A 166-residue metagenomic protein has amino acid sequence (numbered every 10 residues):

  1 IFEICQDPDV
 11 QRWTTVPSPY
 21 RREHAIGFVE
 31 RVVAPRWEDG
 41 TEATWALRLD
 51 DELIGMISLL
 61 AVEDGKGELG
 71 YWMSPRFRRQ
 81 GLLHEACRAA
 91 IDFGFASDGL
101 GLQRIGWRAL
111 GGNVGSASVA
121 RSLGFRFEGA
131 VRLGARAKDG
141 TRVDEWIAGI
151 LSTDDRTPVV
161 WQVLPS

Functional and structural regions predicted by a protein language model:
E3-P8, T44-S166: Acyl-donor (CoA/ACP) binding surface of acyl/acetyltransferases
C5, T14, R36-E38: Hydrophobic residues in alpha-helical segments
D9-R31, A43: Conserved GNAT-fold acetyl-CoA-binding loop/helix
D9-V10, A34-W37, G99: Generic structural signal for secondary-structure transition and capping sites
P17, P35-R36, S97, R108: Histidine kinase transmitter module recognition
R21-E23, R36, D155: A short hydrophobic/aromatic micro-motif that marks alpha-helical segments and, especially, helix-coil
H24-G27, V33, D39, R142 (+1 more regions): A generic membrane alpha-helix/interface feature
R31-A46, G55: A short helix-loop-beta-strand connector motif used in the catalytic cores of GNAT acetyltransferases and, in some
